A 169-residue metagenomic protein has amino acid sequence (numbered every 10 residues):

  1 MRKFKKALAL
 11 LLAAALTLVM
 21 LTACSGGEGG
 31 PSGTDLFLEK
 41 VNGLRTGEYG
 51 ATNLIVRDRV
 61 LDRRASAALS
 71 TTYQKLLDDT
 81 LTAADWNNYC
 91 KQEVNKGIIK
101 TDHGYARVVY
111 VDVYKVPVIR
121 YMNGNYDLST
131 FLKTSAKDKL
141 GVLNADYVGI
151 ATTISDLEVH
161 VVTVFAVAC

Functional and structural regions predicted by a protein language model:
M1-L11: Bacterial Sec-dependent N-terminal signal peptides
L11, G26-E28, A168-C169: Short acidic DE-rich linear segments
L11-L12, A51: A periodicity- and composition-biased signal for non-globular, repetitive helical segments
A13-T17: Hydrophobic membrane-insertion alpha-helices, especially the h-region of bacterial N-terminal signal peptides
V19-A23: C-terminal motif of bacterial Sec signal peptides marking the signal peptidase cleavage site
G26-P31, Y49-V56, V108-N123: Second-shell loop/turn segments in exported
G29-K96: Short, well-ordered surface patches within globular domains
K91-C169: A well-ordered secondary-structure block
